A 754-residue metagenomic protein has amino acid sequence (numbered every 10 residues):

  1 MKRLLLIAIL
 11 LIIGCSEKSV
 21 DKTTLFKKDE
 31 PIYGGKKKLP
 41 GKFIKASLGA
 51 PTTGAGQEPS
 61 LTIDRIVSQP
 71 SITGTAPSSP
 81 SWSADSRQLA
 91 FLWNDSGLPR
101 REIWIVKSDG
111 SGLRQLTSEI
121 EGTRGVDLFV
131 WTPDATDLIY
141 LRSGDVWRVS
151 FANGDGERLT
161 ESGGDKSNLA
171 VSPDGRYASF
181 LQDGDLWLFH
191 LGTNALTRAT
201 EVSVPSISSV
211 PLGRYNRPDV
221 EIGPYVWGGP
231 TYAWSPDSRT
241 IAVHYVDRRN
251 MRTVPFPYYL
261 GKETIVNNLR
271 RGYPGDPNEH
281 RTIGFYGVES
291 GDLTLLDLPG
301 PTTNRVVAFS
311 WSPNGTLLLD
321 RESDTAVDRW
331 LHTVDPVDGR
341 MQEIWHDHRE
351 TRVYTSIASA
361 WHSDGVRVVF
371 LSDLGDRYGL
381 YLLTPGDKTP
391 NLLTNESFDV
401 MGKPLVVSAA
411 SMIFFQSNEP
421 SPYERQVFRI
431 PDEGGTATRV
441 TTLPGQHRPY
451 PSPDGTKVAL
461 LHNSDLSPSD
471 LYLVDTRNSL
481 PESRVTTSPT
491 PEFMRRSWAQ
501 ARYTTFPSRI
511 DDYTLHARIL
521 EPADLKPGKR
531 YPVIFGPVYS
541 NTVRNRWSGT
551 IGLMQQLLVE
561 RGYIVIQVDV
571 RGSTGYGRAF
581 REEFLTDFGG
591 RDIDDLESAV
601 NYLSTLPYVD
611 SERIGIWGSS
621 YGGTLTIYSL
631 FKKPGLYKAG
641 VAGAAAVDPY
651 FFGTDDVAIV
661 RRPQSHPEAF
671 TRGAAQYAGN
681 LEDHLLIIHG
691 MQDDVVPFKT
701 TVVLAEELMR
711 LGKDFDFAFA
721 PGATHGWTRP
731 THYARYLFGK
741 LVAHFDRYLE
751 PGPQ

Functional and structural regions predicted by a protein language model:
S16-K18: Bacterial signal peptide processing site
I63, L196-A233, V243-L298, R477-P491 (+2 more regions): Predominantly five- to eight-bladed beta-propeller fold
S71-P77, E121-V126, K166-N168, S206-W227 (+5 more regions): Short glycine-/Asp-/Thr-/Trp-enriched loop segments that recur within the blades of beta-propeller repeat domains
P77-S81, Q88, L92-R101, A242-V246 (+12 more regions): Non-catalytic accessory segments flanking enzyme active sites
A90-G97, L128-D145, S150, T160 (+16 more regions): Beta-strand C-termini and the immediately following turn/loop, strongest in propeller blades
K107-S111, S150-G154, L191-N194, G287-G291 (+4 more regions): Short loop/turn segments that connect beta-strands within beta-propeller blades
S111-D137, S143, R158-D165, H348-T351: Blade-loop segments of beta-propeller domains
T253, D320, Q446-Q754: Serine-hydrolase catalytic core recognition
